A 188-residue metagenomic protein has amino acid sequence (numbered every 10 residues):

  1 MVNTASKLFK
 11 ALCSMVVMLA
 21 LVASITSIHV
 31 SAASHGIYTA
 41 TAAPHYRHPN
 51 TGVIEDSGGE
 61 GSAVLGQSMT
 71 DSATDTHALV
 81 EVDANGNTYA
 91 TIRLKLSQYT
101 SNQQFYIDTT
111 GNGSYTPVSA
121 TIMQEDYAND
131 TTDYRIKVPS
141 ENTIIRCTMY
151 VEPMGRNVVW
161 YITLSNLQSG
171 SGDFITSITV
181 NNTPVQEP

Functional and structural regions predicted by a protein language model:
M1-V2, P188: Accessible peptide chain termini
V2, A23-S24, E141: A detector of low-complexity, intrinsically disordered, Ser/Thr/Gly/Pro/Ala-rich segments
V2-V16: Bacterial N-terminal signal peptides that target proteins for export
L8, T26-H29, G113: Short, surface-exposed, charged/polar-biased interaction segments
S14, V22-G36: Sec-dependent signal peptide cleavage junction
A20-L21, P184: N-terminal regions of proteins, emphasizing targeting and processing segments when present
A33-Y89, R93-Q186: N-terminal soluble domains immediately following signal/targeting peptides that reside in extracytoplasmic
